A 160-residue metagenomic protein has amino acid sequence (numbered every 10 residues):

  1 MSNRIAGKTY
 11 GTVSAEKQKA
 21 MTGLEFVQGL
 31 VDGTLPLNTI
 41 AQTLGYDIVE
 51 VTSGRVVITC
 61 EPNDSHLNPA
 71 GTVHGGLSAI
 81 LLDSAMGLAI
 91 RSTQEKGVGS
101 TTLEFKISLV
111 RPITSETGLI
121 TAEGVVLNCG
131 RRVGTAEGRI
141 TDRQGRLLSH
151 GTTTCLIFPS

Functional and structural regions predicted by a protein language model:
M1-S160: Terminal targeting signals and extreme-terminal segments of soluble enzymes
